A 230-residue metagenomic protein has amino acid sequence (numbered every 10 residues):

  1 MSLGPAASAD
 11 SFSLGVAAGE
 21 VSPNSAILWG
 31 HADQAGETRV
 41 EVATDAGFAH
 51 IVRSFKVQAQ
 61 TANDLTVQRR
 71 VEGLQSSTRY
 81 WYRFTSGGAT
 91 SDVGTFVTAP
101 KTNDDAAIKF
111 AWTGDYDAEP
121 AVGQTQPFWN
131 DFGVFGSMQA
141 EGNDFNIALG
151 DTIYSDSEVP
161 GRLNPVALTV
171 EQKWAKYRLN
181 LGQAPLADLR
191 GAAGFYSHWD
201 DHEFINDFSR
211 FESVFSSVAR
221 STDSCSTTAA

Functional and structural regions predicted by a protein language model:
M1-S2: N-terminal export leaders
S8-A230: Metal-dependent phosphoester/phosphodiester hydrolase catalytic core
